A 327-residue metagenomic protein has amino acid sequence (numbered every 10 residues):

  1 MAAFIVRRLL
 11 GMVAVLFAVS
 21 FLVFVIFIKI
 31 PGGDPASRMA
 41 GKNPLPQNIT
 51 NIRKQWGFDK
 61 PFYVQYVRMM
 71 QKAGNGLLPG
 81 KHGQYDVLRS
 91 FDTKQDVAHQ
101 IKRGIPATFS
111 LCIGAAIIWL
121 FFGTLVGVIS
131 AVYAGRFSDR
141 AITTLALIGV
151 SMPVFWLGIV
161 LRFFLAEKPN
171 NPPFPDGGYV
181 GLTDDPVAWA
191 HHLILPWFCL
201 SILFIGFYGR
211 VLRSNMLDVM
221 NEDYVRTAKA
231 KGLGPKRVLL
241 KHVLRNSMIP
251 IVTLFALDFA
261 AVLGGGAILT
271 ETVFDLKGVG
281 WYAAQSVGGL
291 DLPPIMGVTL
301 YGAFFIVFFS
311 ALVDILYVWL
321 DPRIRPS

Functional and structural regions predicted by a protein language model:
A2-A3, I105-S138, V154, N170 (+1 more regions): Alpha-helical transmembrane segments of integral membrane proteins, especially multi-pass inner/plasma-membrane
V6-L16: N-terminal signal-anchor/signal peptide hydrophobic helix marking the start of the first transmembrane segment
M12, N43, L120, L147 (+4 more regions): Residue-level recognition of pore/gate-forming positions within transmembrane alpha-helices of multi-pass
M12, Q100, G104, T108 (+2 more regions): Residue-level signal for discrete positions within transmembrane alpha-helices of multi-pass small-molecule
L16-R68, L165-W189: Hydrophobic alpha-helical transmembrane segments of membrane transport/permease proteins and related membrane-embedded
V23-I30, K60, K72, T144-P175 (+1 more regions): Membrane-water interface segments at the C-terminal ends of transmembrane alpha-helices in multi-pass inner-membrane
P44-L77, V225, I268, F274-S286: Short hydrophobic, aromatic-rich alpha-helical segments embedded in or entering the lipid bilayer of multi-pass
D59-T124: An internal, D/E-rich "acidic patch" concept
